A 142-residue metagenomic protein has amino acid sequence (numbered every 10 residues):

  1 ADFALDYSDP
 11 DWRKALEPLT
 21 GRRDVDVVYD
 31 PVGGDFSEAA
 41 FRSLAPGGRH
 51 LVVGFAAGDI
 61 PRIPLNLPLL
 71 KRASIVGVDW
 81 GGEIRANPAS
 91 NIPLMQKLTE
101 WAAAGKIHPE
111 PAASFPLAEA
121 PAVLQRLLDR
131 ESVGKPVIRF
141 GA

Functional and structural regions predicted by a protein language model:
A1-F36, S90-P93: Adenosine-nucleotide cofactor-binding segment
L5, P61, A113-P116: A structural signal for short, well-ordered beta-strand elements
L5, V76, E110: General small-molecule cofactor/ligand-binding pocket signal
D26-Y29, R49-V52, P109-A112: Short catalytic-loop micro-motif centered on adjacent basic/acidic residues
D35-I107, R139-A142: Glycine-rich phosphate-binding loop and adjacent beta-alpha segment of Rossmann(oid) nucleotide-cofactor-binding
T99, A104-A113, P121-A142: C-terminal capping/lid region of NAD(P)-dependent oxidoreductase domains
